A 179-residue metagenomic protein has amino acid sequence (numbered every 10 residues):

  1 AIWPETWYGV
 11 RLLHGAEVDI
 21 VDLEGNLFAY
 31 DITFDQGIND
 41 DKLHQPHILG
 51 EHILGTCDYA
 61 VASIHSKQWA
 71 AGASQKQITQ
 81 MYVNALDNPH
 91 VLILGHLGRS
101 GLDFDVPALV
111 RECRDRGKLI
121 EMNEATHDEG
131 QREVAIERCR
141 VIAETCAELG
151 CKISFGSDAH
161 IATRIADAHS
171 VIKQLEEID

Functional and structural regions predicted by a protein language model:
A1-K118, E176: Extended substrate/RNA-proximal surfaces in nucleic-acid metabolism proteins
K76-I93, L97-D179: Charged catalytic cores and adjacent phosphate/nucleic-acid-binding surfaces used for phosphate/nucleic-acid chemistry
